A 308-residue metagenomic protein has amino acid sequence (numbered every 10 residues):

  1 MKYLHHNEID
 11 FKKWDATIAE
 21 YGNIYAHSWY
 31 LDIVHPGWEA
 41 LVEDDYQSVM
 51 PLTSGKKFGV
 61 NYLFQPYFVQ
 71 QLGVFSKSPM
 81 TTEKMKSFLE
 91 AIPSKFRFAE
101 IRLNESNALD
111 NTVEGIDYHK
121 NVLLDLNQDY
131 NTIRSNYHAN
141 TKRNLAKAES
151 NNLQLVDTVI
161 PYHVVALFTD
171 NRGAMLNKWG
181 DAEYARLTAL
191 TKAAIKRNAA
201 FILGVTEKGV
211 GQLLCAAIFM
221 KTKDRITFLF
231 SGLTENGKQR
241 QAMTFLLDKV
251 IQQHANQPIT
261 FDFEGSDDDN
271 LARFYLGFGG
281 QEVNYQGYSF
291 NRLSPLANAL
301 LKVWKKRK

Functional and structural regions predicted by a protein language model:
M1-D45, V49-G59, L103-K238: A conserved beta-strand-loop-helix scaffold within acyl/acetyltransferase catalytic domains
P36-W38, S94-F98, N256-P258: Short, high-confidence coil segments that cap the C-terminus of an alpha-helix and link into the following beta-strand
K57-Q65, S289-K308: Alpha-helical membrane-targeting segments
Q65-S106: A gly/proline- and charged-residue-enriched helix-loop-helix capping module
V69-Q71, S150-N152, P258: Short, solvent-exposed beta-strand edge segments and adjacent coil->beta transition regions
E83-E90, K192, A199-A299: Aromatic (often tryptophan-rich) hydrophobic motifs at membrane interfaces
A99-E100, V156, D262, V283: A local structural micro-motif
G115, R172-G173, F278, N298-L301: Short low-complexity, flexible loop/linker segments enriched in glycine and/or proline with clustered acidic
